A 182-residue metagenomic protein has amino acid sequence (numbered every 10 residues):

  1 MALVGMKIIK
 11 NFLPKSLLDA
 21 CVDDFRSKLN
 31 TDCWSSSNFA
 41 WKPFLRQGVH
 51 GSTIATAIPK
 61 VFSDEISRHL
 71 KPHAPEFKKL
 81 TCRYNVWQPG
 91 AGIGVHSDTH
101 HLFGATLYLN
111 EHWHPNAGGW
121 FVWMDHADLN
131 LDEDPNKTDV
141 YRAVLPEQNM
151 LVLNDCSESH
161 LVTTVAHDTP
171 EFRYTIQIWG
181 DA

Functional and structural regions predicted by a protein language model:
M1-A74: Non-heme Fe(II)/2-oxoglutarate
A74-A182: Catalytic core of non-heme Fe(II) oxygenases with the double-stranded beta-helix
